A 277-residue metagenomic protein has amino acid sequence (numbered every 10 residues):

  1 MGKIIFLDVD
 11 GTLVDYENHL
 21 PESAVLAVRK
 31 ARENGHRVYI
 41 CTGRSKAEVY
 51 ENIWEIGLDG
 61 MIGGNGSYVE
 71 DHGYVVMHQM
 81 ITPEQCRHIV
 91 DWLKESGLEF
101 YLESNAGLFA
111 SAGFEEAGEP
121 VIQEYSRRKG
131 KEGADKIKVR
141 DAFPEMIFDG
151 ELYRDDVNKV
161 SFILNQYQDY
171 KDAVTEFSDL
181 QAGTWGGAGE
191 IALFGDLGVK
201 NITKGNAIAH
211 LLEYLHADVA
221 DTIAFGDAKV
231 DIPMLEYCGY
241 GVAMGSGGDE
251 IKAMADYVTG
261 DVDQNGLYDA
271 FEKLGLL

Functional and structural regions predicted by a protein language model:
M1-I4, L20-P21, F194-L277: Mg2+-dependent phosphoryl-transfer enzymes with acidic/Ser/Thr/Gly-rich catalytic loops
K3-N18, I89, L235: Asp-based phosphoryl-transfer active-site loop
G11, G66, G226-A228: Active-site metal-binding loops of divalent metal-dependent hydrolases
E17-R127: Active-site phosphate-binding/coordination module
G35-Y39, G57-D59, N158-K159, A220-D221 (+2 more regions): Short active-site oxyanion
I56-G57, N65, E176-S178, Y237-C238 (+1 more regions): Short, structured coil segments at secondary-structure junctions
L58-G64, A182-W185, G241-G245, T259-G260: Short hydrophobic/aromatic-enriched beta-strand-loop microsegments
G107-I223: Conserved acidic, metal-coordinating active-site core of Asp-based, Mg2+-dependent phosphoryl-transfer enzymes
